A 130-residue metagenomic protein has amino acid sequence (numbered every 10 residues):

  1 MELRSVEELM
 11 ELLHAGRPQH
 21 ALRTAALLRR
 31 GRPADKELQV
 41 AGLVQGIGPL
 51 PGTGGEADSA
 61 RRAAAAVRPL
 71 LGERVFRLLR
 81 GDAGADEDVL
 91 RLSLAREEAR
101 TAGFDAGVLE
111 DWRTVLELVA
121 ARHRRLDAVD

Functional and structural regions predicted by a protein language model:
M1-D130: Metal-dependent phosphohydrolase cores
